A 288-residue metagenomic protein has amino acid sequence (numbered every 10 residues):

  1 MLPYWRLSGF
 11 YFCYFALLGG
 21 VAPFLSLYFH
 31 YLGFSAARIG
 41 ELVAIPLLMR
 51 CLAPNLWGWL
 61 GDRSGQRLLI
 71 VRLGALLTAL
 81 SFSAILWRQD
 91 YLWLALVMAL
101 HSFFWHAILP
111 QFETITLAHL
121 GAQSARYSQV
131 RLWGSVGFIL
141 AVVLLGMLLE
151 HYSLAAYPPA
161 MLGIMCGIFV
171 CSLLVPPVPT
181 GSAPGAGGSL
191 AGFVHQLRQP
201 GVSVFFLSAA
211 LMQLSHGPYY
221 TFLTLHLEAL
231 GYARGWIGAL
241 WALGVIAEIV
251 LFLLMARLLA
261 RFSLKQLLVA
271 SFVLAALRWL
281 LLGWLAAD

Functional and structural regions predicted by a protein language model:
M1, V175-L211, A260: Juxtamembrane intracellular "pre-TM" segments in multi-pass secondary transporters
M1-L47, G201-A242: Helix-loop boundary and gating motifs at the non-cytosolic
L2-Y4, A84-M98, L281-D288: Helix-loop junctions at membrane interfaces in 12-TM secondary transporters
L47-N55, F138-I139, V143, V245-L253: Residue-level signature of mid-helix packing/kink "hotspots" within the transmembrane helices of 12-pass Major
L52-Q66, L149-E150, V250-L264: Helix-to-loop junctions at the C-terminal end of transmembrane segments in multipass secondary transporters
L69-S83, L162, Q266-L281: Structural signature of the two symmetry-related core transmembrane helices
A79, A141, A156-L174: Symmetry-related core transmembrane helices of the 12-TM Major Facilitator Superfamily/SLC fold
V97-W133: Cytoplasmic helix-loop-helix junction between adjacent transmembrane helices in 12-TM secondary transporters
